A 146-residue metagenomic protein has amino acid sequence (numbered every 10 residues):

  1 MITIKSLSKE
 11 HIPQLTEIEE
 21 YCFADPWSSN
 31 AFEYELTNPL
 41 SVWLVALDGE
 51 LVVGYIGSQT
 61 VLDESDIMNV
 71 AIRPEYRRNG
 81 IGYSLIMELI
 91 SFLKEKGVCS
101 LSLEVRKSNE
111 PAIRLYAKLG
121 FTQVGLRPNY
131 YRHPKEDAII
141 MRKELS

Functional and structural regions predicted by a protein language model:
I2-I4: Extreme N-terminal starter segment of soluble prokaryotic enzymes
S6-E75, I86-E88, F92, K96 (+1 more regions): Acetyl-CoA-dependent GNAT
I67, L101-V105: Conserved hydrophobic beta-strand within the GNAT/NAT acetyltransferase core sheet that lines the active-site cleft
R73-N79, K107-N109: Active-site acidic-Proline motif in GNAT/NAT acetyltransferases
R78-F92, R114-K118: Conserved acetyl-CoA-binding loop-helix of GNAT-fold acetyltransferases
I86, N109-A112, N129-P134: Short glycine/proline-centered loop/turn elements that form peptide/ligand docking sites
E104, A117, T122-A138: Conserved catalytic-core motifs of GNAT/GCN5-like acyltransferases
